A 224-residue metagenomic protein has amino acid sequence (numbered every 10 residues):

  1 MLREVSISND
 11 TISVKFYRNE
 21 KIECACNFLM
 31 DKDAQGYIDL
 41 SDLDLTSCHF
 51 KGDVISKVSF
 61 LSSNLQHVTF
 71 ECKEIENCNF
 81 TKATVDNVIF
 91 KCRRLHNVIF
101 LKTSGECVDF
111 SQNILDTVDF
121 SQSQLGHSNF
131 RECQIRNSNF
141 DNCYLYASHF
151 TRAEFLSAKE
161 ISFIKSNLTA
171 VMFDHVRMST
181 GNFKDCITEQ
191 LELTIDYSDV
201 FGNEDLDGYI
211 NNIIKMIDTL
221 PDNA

Functional and structural regions predicted by a protein language model:
L2-I12, Y17-A224: Tandem repeat scaffolds
